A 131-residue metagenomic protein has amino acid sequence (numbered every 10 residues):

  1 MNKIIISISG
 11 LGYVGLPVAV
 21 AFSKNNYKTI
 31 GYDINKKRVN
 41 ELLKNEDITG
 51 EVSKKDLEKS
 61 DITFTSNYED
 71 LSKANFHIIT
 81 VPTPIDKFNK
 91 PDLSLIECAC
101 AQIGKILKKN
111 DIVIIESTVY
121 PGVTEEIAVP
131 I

Functional and structural regions predicted by a protein language model:
M1-N2, K108: Short helix-loop-beta connector
N2-I4, K24, K28-I30, I34-F76 (+2 more regions): Conserved N-terminal Rossmann-fold NAD(P) cofactor-binding segment
S7-I8: Hydrophobic Val/Ile/Leu positions in short beta-strands of Rossmann-like dinucleotide-binding domains
L11-G12: Glycine-rich Rossmann-fold phosphate-binding loop(s) that bind the pyrophosphate of adenine dinucleotide cofactors
G15-L16: N-terminal Rossmann-fold NAD(P) dinucleotide-binding loop
I85-I131: Rossmann-like NAD(P)(H) cofactor-binding subdomain of soluble oxidoreductases
